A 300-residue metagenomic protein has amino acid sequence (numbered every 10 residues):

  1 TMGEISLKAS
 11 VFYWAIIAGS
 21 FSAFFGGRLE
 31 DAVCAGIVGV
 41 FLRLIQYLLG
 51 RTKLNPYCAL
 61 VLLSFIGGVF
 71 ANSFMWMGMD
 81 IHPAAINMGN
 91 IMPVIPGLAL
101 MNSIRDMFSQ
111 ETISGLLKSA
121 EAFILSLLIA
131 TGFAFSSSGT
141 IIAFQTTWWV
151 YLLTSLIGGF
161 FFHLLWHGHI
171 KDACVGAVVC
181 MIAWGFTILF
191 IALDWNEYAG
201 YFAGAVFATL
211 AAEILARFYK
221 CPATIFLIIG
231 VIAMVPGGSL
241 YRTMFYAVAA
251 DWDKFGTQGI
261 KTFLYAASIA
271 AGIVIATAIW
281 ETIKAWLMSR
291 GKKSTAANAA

Functional and structural regions predicted by a protein language model:
T1, R217, C221-A223: Ordered, amphipathic secondary-structure segments that act as subunit-interaction surfaces in large macromolecular
T1-F12, A271, A285, S289 (+1 more regions): Cytosolic regulatory and coupling regions of membrane transport/channel systems
E4-P96, F160-L164, I170-V175: Core alpha-helical transmembrane segments of integral membrane proteins
I5-L7, T146-W148, I214-L215: Short, motif-level signal for alpha-helix interfacial/capping segments enriched in acidic residues and aromatics/proline
I45-A59, F144-Q145, F190-N196, A285-K292: Membrane interface segments of multi-pass transport proteins and intramembrane proteases
K53-F65, I191-F218: Cytoplasmic juxtamembrane interface segments
W76-F162, H167-K171, V175-F186, Y198-A208 (+2 more regions): Generic detector of multi-pass transmembrane helix bundles and their immediately adjacent loops in polytopic membrane
H167-C174, V178, M288-A300: Membrane-proximal intracellular helices of multi-pass ion channels
